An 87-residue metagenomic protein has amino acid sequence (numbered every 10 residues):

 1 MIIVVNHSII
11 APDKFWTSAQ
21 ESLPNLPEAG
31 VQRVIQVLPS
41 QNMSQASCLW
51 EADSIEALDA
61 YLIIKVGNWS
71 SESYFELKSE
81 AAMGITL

Functional and structural regions predicted by a protein language model:
M1-Q45, L49-I63, G67-S70, L77-L87: Short S/T/G/P-rich N-terminal loop/turn motif that feeds into the first structured element of a domain
